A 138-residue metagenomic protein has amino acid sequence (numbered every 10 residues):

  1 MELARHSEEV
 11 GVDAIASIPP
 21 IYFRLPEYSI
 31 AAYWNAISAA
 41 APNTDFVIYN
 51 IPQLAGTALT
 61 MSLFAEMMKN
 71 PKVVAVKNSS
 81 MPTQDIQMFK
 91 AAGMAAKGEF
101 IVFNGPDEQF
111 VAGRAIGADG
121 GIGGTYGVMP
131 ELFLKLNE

Functional and structural regions predicted by a protein language model:
M1-A58: Active-site beta->alpha loop and helix N-cap motifs at the rims of alpha/beta catalytic domains
A39-A40, T44, P52-E138: Catalytic alpha/beta core domains of metabolic enzymes, predominantly
